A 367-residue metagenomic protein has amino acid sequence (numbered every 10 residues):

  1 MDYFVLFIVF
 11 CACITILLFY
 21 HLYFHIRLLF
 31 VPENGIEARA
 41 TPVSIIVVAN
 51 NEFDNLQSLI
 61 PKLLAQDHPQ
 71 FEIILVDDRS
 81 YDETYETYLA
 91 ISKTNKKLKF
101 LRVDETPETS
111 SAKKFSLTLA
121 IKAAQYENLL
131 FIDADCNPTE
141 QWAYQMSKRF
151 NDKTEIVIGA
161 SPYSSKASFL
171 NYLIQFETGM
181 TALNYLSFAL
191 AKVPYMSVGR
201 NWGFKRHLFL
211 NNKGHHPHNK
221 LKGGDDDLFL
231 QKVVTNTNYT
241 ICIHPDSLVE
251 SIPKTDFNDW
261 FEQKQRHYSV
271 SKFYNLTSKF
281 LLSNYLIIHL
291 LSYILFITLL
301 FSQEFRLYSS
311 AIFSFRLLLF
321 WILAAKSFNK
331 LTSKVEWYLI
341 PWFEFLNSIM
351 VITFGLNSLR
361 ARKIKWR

Functional and structural regions predicted by a protein language model:
M1-A38, S358: N-terminal membrane-anchoring/stem segments of glycan-assembly enzymes
T41-S44, E72: Cell-envelope/extracellular polymer assembly enzymes that use nucleotide-activated donors
P61-Q70: Short, acidic, metal-binding catalytic loop of nucleotide-sugar glycosyltransferases
P69, D77-T87, E105, C136-N137: A conserved acidic beta->alpha catalytic loop
D82-E83, A134-R149: Acidic donor-binding/catalytic loop of UDP-sugar-dependent glycosyltransferases, especially processive GT2
L129: Short aromatic/hydrophobic "clamp" motif used to bind/position activated sugar donors
F150, I156-A182, H207-L210, G214-S278: Catalytic donor/gating beta->alpha subdomain of glycosyltransferases that bind UDP-sugars
L286-R362: Membrane-embedded multi-pass helical conduit in multi-pass membrane proteins, especially envelope-biosynthetic
